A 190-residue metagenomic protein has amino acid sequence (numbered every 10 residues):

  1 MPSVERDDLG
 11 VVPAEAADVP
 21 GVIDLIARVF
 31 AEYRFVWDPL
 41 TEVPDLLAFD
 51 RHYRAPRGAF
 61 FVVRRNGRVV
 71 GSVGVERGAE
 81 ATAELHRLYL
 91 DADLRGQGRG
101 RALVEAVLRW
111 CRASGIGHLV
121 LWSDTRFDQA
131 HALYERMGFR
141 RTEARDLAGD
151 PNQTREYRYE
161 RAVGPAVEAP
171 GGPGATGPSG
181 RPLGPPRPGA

Functional and structural regions predicted by a protein language model:
E5, L9, P13-R87, D91-D93 (+6 more regions): Acetyl-CoA-dependent GNAT
V11, G96, V120-S123: Conserved SAM-binding loop
L47, G117-A190: C-terminal "cap" of GNAT-fold acetyltransferases
D91-Q97, T125-R126: Active-site acidic-Proline motif in GNAT/NAT acetyltransferases
Q97, S114-G117: Short coil/turn segments at alpha/beta junctions that flank glycine-rich nucleotide-binding fingerprints
